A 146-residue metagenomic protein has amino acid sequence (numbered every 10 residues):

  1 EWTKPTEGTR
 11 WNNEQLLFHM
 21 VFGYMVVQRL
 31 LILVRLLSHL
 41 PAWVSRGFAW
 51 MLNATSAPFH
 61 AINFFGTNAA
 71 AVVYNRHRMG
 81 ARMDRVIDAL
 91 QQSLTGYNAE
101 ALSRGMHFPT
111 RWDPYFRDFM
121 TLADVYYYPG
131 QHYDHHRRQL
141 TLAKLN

Functional and structural regions predicted by a protein language model:
T3-A57, G96, E100-N146: Short, contiguous alpha-helical
A49-R104: Acidic/histidine-rich alpha-helical segments that form the ligand environment of transition-metal centers
